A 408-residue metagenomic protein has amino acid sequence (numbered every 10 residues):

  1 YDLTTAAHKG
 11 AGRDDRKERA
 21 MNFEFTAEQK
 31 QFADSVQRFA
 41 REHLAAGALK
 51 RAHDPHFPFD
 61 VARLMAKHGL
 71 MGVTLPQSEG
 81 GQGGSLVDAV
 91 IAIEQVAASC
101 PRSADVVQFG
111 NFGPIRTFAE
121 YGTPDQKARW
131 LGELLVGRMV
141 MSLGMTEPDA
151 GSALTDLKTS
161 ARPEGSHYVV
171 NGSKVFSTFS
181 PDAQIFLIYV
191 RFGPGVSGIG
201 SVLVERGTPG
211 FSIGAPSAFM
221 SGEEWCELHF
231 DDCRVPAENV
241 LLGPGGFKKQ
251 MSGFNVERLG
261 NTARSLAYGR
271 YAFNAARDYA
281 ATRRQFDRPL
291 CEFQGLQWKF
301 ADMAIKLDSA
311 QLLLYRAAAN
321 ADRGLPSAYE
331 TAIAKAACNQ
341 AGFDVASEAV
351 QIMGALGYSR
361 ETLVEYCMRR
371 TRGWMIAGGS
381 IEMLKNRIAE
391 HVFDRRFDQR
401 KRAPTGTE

Functional and structural regions predicted by a protein language model:
Y1, G10-A20: Short, Lys/Arg-enriched N-terminal segments with co-localized hydrophobic residues within the first ~10-30 amino acids
M21-S103, F109, Y121-Q126, E133-R138 (+4 more regions): Alpha-helical interface subdomain recognition
G84-S85, A153-T155, F179-A183, S197-G198 (+1 more regions): Short glycine/proline-enriched turns and hinge-like loops at secondary-structure junctions
G137-M145: A short, Trp-centered hydrophobic/proline-enriched beta-strand micro-motif
D149-S152, F176-F179, R191-G193, S217-E224: Short Gly/Pro-enriched turn/cap motifs at secondary-structure boundaries
D156, G207-R234: Flexible, small-/acidic-enriched active-site or ligand-binding loops
S166-H167, N171-S212: A short core secondary-structure module
C226-S252: A short, charged helix-loop
